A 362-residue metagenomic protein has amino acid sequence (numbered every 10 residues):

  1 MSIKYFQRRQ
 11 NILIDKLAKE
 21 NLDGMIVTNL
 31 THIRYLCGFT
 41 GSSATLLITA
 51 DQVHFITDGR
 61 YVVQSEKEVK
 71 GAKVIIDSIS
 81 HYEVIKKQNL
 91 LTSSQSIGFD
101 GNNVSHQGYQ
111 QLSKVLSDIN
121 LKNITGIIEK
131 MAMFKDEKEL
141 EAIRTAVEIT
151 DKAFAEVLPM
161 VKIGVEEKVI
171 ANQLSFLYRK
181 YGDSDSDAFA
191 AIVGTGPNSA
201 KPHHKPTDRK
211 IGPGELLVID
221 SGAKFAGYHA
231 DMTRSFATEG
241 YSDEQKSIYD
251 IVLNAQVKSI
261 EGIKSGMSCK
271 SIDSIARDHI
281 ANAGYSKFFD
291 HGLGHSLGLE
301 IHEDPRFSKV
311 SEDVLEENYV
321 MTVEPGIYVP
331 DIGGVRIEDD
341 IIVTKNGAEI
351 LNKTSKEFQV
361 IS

Functional and structural regions predicted by a protein language model:
M1-S362: Active-site neighborhoods and metal-handling regions in enzymes and metal-associated proteins
